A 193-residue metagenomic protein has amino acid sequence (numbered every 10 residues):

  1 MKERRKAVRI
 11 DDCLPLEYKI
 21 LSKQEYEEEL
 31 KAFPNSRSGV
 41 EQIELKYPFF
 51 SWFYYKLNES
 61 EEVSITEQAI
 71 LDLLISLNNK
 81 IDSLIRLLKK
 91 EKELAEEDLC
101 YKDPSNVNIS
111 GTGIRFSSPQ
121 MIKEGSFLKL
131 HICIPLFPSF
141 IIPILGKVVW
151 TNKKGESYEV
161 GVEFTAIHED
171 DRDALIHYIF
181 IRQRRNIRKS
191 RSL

Functional and structural regions predicted by a protein language model:
M1-L193: Structured alpha-helical
